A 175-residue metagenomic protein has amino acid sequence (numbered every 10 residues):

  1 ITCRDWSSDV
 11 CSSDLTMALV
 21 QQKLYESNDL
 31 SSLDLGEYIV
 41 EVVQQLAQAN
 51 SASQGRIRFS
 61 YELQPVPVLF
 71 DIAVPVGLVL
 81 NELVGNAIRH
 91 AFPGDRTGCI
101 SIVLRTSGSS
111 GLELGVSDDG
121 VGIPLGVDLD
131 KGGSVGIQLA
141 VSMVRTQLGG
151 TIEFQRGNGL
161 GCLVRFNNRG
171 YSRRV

Functional and structural regions predicted by a protein language model:
I1-V10: Single conserved hydrophobic/aromatic residue that forms the stacking wall/gate of nucleotide- or nucleobase-binding
L15-L33, V40, Q44-A52, I88 (+1 more regions): Two-component transmitter module helix at the DHp-CA junction of histidine kinases
L30-L33, S51-V84, I88-I100: Conserved short strand/loop->alpha-helix "switch" segment adjacent to the catalytic nucleotide/phosphoryl-transfer site
T97-S110: Short beta-strand/loop element within the Bergerat-fold HATPase_c
C99, G122, G157-L163: Glycine-rich nucleotide-binding loop
V103, G115, G159-G170: Short C-terminal beta-strand
S109-Q138: Glycine-rich/acidic phosphate-handling loop/turn and adjacent ATP-lid/helix of nucleotide-binding kinase/ATPase domains
Q147-R156: Glycine-rich ATP-binding loops of the HATPase_c
